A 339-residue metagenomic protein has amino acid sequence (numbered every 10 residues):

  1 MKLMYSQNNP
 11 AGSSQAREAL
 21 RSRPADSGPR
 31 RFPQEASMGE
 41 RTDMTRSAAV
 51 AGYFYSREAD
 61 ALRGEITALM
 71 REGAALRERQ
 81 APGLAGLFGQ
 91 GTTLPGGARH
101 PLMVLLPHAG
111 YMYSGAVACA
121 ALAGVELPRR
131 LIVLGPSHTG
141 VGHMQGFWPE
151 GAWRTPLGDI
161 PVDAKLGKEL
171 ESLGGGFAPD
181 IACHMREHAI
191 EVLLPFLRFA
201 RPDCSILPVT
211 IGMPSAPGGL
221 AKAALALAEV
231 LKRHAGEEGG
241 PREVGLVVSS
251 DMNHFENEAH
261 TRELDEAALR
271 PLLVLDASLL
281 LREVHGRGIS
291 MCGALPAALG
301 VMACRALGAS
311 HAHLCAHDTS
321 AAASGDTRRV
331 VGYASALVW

Functional and structural regions predicted by a protein language model:
Y5-N8, S13-R17, R21-S22: Low-acidity, Ser/Thr- and Arg-rich intrinsically disordered low-complexity segments
R17, D26-P33: Intrinsically disordered, low-complexity segments enriched in serine/threonine/proline/glycine and often basic
R30-D43: Short, Lys/Arg-enriched N-terminal segments with co-localized hydrophobic residues within the first ~10-30 amino acids
E40-M302, A306-L307, C315-A322: Active-site histidine-anchored catalytic micro-motif
L314, D318-W339: Long, Lys/Arg- and hydrophobic-enriched amphipathic alpha-helices
